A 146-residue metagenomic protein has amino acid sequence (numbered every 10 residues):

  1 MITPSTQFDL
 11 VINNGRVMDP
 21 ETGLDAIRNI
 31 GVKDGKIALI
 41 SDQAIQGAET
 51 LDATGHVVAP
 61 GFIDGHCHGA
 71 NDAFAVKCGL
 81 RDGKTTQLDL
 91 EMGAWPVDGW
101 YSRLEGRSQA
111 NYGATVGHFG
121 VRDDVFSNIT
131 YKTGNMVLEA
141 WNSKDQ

Functional and structural regions predicted by a protein language model:
I2-L10, V17-P60: Histidine-rich, glycine-flanked metal-binding segment
D9-V11, I30, C67, L90-A94: A short linear-motif detector with a strong N-terminal bias
I12, E49-L51, I63, L88 (+1 more regions): Hydrophobic/aromatic beta-strand patches that form the interior of the parallel beta-sheet core in alpha/beta enzyme
R16-V17, K84: A broad detector of the eukaryotic-type serine/threonine protein kinase catalytic domain
A53-V58, A73-Q146: Divalent-metal coordination cores built from histidine and acidic residues
G61-H68: Metallo-beta-lactamase
